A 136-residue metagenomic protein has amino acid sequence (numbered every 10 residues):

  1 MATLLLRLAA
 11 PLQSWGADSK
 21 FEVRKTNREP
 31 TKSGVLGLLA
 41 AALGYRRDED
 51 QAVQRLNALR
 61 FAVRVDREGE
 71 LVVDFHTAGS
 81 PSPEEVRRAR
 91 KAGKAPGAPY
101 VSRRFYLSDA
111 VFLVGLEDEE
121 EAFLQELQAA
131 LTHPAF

Functional and structural regions predicted by a protein language model:
M1, R60, D109-L113: Short, surface-exposed beta-edge/turn micro-motifs
M1-R7: Charged, low-complexity intrinsically disordered regulatory segments in eukaryotic signaling
A2, A17-A89: Glycine/small-residue-rich interface belts in oligomeric ring/scaffold proteins and their assembly partners
L8-S14: Short polar catalytic/cofactor-binding loops
Q13, Q51-Q54, Q125-Q128: Residue-identity detector for glutamine
V65-F136: Internal, well-folded beta-alpha domain core
